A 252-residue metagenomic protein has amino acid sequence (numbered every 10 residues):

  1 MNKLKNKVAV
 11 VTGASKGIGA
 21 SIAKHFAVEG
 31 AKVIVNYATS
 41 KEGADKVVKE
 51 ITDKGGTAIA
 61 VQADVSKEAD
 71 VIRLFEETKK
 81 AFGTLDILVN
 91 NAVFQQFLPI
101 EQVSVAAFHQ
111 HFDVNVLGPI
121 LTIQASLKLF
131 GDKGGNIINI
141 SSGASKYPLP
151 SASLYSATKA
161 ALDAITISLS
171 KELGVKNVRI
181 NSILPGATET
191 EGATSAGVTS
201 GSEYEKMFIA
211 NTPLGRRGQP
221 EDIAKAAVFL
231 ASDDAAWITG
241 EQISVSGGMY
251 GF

Functional and structural regions predicted by a protein language model:
V8, S15-K16: Conserved glycine-rich cofactor-binding loop
P99-I100, A107-F112, Y204, F208: Substrate-binding pocket helix/loop in short-chain dehydrogenase/reductase
I123, T158: Active-site helix of classical SDR
K128, K171-V175, A236: Alpha-helical segment proximal to the catalytic Tyr-Lys
S142: Residue(s) in the substrate-gating loop at a strand-loop-helix junction that position the organic substrate next
Y147, V228, T239-F252: Short C-terminal tail/terminal secondary-structure segment of NAD(P)H-dependent dehydrogenase/reductase domains
V175, A187-T212, D222, F252: A glycine/serine/threonine-rich, flexible loop-to-helix segment that serves as the NAD(P) cofactor-binding "lid"
